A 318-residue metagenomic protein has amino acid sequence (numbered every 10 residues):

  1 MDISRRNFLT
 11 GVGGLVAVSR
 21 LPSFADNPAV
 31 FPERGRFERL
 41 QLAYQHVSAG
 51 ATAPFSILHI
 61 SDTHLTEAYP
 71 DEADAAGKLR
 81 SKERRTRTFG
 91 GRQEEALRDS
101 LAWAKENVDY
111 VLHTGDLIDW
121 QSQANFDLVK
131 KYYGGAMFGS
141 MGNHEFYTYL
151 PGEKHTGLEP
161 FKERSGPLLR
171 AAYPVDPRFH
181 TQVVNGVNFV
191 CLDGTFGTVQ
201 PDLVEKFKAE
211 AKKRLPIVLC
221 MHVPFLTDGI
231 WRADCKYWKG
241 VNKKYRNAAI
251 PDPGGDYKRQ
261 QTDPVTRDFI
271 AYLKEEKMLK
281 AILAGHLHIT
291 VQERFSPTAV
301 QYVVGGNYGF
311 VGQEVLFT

Functional and structural regions predicted by a protein language model:
D2, N7-P28: N-terminal export signals
D26-A124: N-terminal active-site segment of His-dependent metallophosphoesterases
R36-A49, S122-V218, V241-N247, E275-M278 (+1 more regions): Extended active-site neighborhood of metal-dependent phosphoesterases/phosphodiesterases
I57-H59, H113, G139, L219 (+1 more regions): Residue-level marker for buried hydrophobic side chains located in beta-strands that build the well-ordered beta-sheet
D62, G115-D116, G142-N143, H222 (+1 more regions): Active-site glycine-centered loops adjacent to acidic/histidine catalytic or metal-binding residues that shape
T63-E95, Y147-A171, G229, K258: Acidic/histidine-rich helix-loop elements that form or flank divalent-metal/phosphate-binding sites at the catalytic
T88-A96, Q121, N125, F161 (+3 more regions): Soluble or luminal CAZymes and related metallo-dependent hydrolases
D99-Y110, N188-V190, G197-F295: His/acidic metal-ligating clusters that form di-metal
